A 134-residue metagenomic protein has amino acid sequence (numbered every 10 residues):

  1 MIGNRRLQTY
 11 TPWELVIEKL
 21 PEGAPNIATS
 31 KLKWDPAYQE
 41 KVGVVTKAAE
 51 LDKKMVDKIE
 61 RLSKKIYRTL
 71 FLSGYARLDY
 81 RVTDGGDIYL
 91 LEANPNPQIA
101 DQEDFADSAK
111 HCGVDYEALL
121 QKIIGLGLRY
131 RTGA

Functional and structural regions predicted by a protein language model:
M1-R61, D84-Y89: Phosphate-binding site of ATP-dependent enzymes
E50-A134: ATP-dependent carboxylate activation and anion-phosphoryl transfer catalytic cores that bind Mg-ATP to form
